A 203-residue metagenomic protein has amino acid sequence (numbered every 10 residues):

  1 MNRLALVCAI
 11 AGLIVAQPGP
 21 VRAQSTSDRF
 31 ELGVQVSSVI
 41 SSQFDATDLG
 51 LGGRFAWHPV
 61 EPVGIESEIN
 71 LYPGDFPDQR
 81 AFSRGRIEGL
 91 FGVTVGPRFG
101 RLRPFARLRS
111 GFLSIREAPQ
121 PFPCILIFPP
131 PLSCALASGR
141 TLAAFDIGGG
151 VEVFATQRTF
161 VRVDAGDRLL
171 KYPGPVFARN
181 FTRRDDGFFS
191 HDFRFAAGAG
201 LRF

Functional and structural regions predicted by a protein language model:
M1-N2: N-terminal secretory signal peptides that target proteins for export/translocation
A5-Q17: Bacterial N-terminal signal peptides
G19-A23: Sec/Tat signal peptide C-region and signal peptidase I cleavage site
Q24, R54-D146, V153-R162, S190-F203: Gram-negative (and chloroplast) outer-membrane scaffold detector with strong preference for beta-barrel transmembrane
S25-I40, A106, D192-F193: Transmembrane beta-strand segments of Gram-negative outer membrane beta-barrel proteins
S37-Q43, Y72-D78, L113-E117, L169-F177: Sequence/structural signature of outer-membrane beta-barrel proteins
S38-R54, D75, R140: Surface-exposed strand-loop-strand hairpins of Gram-negative outer-membrane beta-barrel proteins
F177-F195: C-terminal beta-signal and terminal closure region of outer-membrane beta-barrel proteins
